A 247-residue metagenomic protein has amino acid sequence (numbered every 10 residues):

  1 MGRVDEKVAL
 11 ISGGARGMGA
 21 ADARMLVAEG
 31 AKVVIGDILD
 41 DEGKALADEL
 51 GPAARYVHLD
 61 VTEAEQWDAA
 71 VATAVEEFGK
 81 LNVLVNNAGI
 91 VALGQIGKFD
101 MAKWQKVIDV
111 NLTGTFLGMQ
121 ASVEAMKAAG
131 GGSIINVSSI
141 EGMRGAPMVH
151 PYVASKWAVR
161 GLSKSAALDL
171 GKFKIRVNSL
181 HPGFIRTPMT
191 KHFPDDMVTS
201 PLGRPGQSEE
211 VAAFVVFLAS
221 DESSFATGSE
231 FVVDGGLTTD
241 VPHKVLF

Functional and structural regions predicted by a protein language model:
R3-V34: Canonical Rossmann dinucleotide-binding motif of NAD(H)/NADP(H)-dependent dehydrogenases/reductases, specifically
Q95-I96, K103-I108, D196: Substrate-binding pocket helix/loop in short-chain dehydrogenase/reductase
M119, S155, S163: Active-site helix of classical SDR
E124, L168-K172, S224: Alpha-helical segment proximal to the catalytic Tyr-Lys
S139: Residue(s) in the substrate-gating loop at a strand-loop-helix junction that position the organic substrate next
R144, T227-F247: Short C-terminal tail/terminal secondary-structure segment of NAD(P)H-dependent dehydrogenase/reductase domains
S200-V211, E222: A conserved structural motif in NAD(P)-dependent oxidoreductases
